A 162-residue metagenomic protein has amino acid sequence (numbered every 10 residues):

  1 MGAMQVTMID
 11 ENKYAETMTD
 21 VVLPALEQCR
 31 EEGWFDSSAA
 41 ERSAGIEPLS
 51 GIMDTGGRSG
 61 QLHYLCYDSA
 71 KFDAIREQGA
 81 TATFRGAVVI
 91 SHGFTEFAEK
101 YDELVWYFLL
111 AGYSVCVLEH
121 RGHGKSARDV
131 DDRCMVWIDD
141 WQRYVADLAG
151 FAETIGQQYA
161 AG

Functional and structural regions predicted by a protein language model:
M1-G56, H63-A70, A74-A80: An N-terminal hydrophobic leader/cap segment in hydrolases
H63, G93, K100, D147-F151: Well-ordered alpha-helical segments embedded in enzymatic catalytic cores
F72, L110, Q157-A161: Secondary-structure boundary motif
T81-T83, I155-G162: Glycine-rich phosphate-binding loop signature in dinucleotide/nucleotide-binding domains
R85-E96: Active-site glycine-rich loops that stabilize anionic/oxyanionic intermediates across multiple enzyme folds
A98, E103-D131: Conserved alpha/beta-hydrolase
V136-Q158: Alpha/beta-hydrolase active-site loop
